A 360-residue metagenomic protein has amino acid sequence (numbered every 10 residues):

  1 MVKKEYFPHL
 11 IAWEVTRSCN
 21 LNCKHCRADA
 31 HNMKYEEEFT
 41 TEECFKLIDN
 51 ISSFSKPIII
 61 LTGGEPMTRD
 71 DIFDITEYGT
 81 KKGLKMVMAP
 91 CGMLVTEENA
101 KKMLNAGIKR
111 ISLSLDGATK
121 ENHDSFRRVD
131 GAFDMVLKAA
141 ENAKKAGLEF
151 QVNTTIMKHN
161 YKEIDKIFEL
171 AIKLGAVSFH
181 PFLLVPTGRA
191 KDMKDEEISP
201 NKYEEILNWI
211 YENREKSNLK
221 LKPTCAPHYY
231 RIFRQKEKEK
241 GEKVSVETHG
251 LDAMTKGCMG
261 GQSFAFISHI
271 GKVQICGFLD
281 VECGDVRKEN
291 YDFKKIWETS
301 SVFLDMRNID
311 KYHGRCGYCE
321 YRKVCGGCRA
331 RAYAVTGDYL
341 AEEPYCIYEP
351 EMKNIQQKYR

Functional and structural regions predicted by a protein language model:
K4-T41, G277: Canonical Radical SAM [4Fe-4S] cluster-binding loop centered on the CxxxCxxC motif and its immediate flanking residues
C26, E38-T62, T68-S199: Radical SAM/AdoMet-radical enzyme domain recognition
N50-G63, E343-R360: Short Fe-S-cluster ligation motifs
K162-V177, I232-D252: Short, electropositive alpha-helical surface patch
N201-E247, K272-G326: C-terminal accessory region of radical SAM enzymes
C258-Q262: Short, small/polar residue-rich loop motifs at catalytic or cofactor-binding pockets
I267-S268: Short, acidic, Ser/Thr-enriched surface-loop or helix-capping motifs
Y312-I355: Cysteine-cluster motifs in flexible loop/terminal segments that predominantly coordinate metals
